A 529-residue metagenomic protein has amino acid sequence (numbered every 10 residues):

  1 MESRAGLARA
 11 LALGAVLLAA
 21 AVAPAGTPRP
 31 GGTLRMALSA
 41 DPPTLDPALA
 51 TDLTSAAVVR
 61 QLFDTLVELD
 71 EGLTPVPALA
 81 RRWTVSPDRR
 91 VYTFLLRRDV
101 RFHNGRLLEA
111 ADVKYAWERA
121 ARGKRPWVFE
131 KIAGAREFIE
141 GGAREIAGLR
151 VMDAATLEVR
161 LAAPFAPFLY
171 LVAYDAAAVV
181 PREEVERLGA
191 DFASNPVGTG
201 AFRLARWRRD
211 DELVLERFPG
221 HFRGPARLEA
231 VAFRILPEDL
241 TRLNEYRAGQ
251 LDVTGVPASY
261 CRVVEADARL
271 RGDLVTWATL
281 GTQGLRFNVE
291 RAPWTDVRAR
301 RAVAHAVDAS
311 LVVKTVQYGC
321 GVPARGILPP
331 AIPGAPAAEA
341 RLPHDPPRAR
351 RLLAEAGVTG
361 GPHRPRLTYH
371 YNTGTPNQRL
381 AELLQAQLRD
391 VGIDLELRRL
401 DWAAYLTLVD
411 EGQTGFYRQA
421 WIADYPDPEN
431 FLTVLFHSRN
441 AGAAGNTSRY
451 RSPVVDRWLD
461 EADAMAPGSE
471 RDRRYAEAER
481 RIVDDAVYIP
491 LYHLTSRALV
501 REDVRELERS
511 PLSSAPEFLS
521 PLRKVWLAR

Functional and structural regions predicted by a protein language model:
T27, R150, V313, D390 (+4 more regions): Extracytoplasmic/peripheral linker and loop segments enriched in polar/acidic and small residues with frequent Thr/Pro
A37-P87, E118, S194-T199: N-terminal lobe/hinge region of extracytoplasmic solute-binding protein
R81-V128, E158-R160, R242-E245, P293-T295: Aromatic- and charge-enriched surface segment that lines or borders ligand/interaction sites
L95, K114, V128-R182: Surface-exposed binding/hinge segments that line and control ligand-binding clefts or catalytic entry sites
V214-R217, T295-A386, R451, E477: Append "and occasionally in soluble cytosolic enzymes with long acidic Gly/Pro-rich linkers
F218-V264, Q385, D394-E396: Ligand-site clamp/hinge motif
A354-D424, G468: Ligand/substrate-recognition segments at binding pockets and active sites
A498-R529: Long beta-strand-rich cores associated with HINT superfamily self-processing modules
